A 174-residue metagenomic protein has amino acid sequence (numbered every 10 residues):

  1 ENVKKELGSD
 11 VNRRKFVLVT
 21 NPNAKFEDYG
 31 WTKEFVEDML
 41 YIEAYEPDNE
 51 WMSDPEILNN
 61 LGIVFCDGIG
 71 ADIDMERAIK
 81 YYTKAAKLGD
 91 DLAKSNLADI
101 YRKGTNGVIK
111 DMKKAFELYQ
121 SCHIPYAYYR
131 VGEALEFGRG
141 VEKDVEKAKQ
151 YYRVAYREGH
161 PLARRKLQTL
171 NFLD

Functional and structural regions predicted by a protein language model:
E1-P55: Cross-kingdom TIR/SEFIR domain
D54, D67-I69, K87-D91, G104-T105 (+3 more regions): Short helix-capping/linker turns of helical repeat alpha-solenoids
N60-D67, K94-K103, Y128-F137, T169-L173: Hydrophobic face of amphipathic alpha-helices that form TPR/SEL1-like repeat modules and related alpha-solenoid
G159-D174: Terminal, low-structured helical/coil segments at or just beyond the last alpha-helical repeat
